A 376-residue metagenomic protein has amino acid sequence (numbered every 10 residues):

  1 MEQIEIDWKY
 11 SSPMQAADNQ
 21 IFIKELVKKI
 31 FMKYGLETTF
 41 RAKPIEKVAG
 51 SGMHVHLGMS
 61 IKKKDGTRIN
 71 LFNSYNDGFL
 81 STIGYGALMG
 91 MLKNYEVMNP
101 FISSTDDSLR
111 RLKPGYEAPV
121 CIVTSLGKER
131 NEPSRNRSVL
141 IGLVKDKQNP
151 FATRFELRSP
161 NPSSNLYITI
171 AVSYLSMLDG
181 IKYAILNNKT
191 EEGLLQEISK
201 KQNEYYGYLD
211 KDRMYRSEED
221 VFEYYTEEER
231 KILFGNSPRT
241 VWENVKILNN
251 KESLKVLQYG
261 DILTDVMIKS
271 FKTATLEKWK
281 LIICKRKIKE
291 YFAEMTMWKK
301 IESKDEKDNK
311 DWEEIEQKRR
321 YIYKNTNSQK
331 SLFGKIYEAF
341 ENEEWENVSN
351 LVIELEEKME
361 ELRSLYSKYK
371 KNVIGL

Functional and structural regions predicted by a protein language model:
M1-D7, S11, R41-R68: Histidine-centered divalent-metal-coordination microenvironment in nucleic-acid enzymes
I6-S11, E25-M32, L36-T38: Accessory "access/gating" subregions that flank catalytic or transport cores
D7-P13, P44-E46, I69-F79, F155-R158: Short helix/strand-bridging catalytic loops that position acidic/His residues to coordinate divalent metals and engage
M14-D18, T67-L71, N165: Short, conserved charged micro-motifs
Q15, K29-I30, Y34-L36, Y75-L376: C-terminal accessory/tail domains of diverse enzymes
F22: Active-site phosphate-binding/coordination module
K29, S51, V55-A87: Long, K/E/R/D-enriched contiguous segments that form extended
